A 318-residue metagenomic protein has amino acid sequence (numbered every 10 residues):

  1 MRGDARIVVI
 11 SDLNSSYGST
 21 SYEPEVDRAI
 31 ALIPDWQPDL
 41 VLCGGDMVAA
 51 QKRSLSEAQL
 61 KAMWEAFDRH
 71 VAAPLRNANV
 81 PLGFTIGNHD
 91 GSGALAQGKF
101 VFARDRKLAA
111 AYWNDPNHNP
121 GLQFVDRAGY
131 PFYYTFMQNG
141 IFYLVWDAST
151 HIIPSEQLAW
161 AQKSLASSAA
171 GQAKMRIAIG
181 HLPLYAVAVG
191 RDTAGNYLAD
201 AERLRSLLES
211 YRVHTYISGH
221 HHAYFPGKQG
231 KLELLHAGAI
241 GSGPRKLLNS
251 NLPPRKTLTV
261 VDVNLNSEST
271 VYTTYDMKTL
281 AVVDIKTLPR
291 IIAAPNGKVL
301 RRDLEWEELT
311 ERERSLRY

Functional and structural regions predicted by a protein language model:
M1-K61: N-terminal active-site segment of His-dependent metallophosphoesterases
D12, G45-D46, G87-N88, H181 (+1 more regions): Active-site glycine-centered loops adjacent to acidic/histidine catalytic or metal-binding residues that shape
S15-S21, A50, I153-P154, V187 (+2 more regions): Short, solvent-exposed loop/turn elements at domain surfaces
S16-S21, Q59-A62, G121-F124, R191-N196: Short, flexible loop segments at the rims of nucleotide/cofactor-binding pockets, characterized by
A31-V41, L75-P81, M137, F142-L144 (+2 more regions): His/acidic metal-ligating clusters that form di-metal
A50-S54, S92-A94, A186-V189: A short acidic, helix-capping loop that chelates divalent metal ions and anchors anionic groups
E57-A170, D200-E209, Q229-G238, S242 (+2 more regions): Extended active-site neighborhood of metal-dependent phosphoesterases/phosphodiesterases
Q229-Y318: Binuclear metal-dependent phosphoesterase catalytic core
